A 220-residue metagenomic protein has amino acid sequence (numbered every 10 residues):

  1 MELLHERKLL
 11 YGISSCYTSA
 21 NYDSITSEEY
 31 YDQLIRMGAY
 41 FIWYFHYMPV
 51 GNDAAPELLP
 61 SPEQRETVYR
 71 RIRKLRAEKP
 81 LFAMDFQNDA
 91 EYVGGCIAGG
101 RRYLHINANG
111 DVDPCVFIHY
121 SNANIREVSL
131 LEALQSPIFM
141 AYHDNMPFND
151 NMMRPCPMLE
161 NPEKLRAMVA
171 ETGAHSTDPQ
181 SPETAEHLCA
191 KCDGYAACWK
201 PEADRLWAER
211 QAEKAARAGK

Functional and structural regions predicted by a protein language model:
M1-G95, G99, A108-N109, D113 (+1 more regions): Radical SAM enzyme [4Fe-4S]-AdoMet core and its adjacent flexible, acidic and glycine-rich loops/tails across
F117-K220: Flexible mid-to-C-terminal extensions adjoining Fe-S/redox cofactors in radical SAM and related proteins
